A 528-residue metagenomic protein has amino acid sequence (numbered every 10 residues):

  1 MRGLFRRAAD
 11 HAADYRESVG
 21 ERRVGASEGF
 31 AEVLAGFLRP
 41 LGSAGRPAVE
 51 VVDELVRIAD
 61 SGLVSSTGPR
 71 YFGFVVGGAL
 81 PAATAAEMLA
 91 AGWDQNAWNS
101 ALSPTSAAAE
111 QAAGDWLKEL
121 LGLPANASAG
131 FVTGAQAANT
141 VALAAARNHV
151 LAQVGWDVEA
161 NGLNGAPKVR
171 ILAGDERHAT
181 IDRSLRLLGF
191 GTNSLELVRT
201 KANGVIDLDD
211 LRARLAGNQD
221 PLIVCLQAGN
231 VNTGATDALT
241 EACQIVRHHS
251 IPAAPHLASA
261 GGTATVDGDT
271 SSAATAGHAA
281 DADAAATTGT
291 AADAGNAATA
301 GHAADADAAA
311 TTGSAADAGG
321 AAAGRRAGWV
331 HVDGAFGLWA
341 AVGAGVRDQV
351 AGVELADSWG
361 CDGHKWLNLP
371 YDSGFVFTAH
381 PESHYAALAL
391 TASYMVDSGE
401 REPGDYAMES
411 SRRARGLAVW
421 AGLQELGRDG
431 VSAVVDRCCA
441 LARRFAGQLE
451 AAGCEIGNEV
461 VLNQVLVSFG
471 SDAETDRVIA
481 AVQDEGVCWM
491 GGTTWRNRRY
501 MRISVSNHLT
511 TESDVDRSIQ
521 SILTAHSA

Functional and structural regions predicted by a protein language model:
M1-N126, R499-M501, T510, S521-I522: N-terminal entrance/gating region of PLP-dependent enzymes' catalytic architecture
L117-A145, E196-R199: Short loop-beta-helix segment that forms the pyridoxal 5′-phosphate
A138, A145-H256, T311, A316-E382: Conserved PLP-enzyme active-site core in the AAT-like
T263-V266, T270-A321: Long, intrinsically disordered low-complexity tandem-repeat segments
D281, D305, D317, W495-A528: PLP-dependent enzyme catalytic core of the Aspartate aminotransferase-like
V342-G343, A351-A452, E459: Active-site C-terminal subdomain of aminotransferase-like
E455-V482: Conserved PLP-binding catalytic core of the aspartate aminotransferase-like
E459-Q464, E485-R502: Conserved PLP cofactor-binding pocket of PLP-dependent enzymes
